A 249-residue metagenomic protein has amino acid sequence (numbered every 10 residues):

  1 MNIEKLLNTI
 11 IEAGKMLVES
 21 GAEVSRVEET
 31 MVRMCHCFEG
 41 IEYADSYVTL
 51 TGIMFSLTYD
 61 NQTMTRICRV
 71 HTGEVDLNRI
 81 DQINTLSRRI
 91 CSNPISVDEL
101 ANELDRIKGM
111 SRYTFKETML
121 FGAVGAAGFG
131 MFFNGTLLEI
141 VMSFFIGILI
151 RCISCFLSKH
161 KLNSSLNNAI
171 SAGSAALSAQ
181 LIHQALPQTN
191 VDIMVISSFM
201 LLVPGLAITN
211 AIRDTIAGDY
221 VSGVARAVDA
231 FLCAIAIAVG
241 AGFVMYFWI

Functional and structural regions predicted by a protein language model:
M1-I95: Soluble N-terminal domains of membrane-associated systems
N2, E19, E23, V75-N78 (+7 more regions): Catalytic cores of large soluble enzymes that bind and process phosphate-bearing ligands
K15, E19, H36-G40, R88 (+8 more regions): Generic secondary-structure signature for well-ordered alpha-helical cores
T72-A126, G130-E139, R226-I237, I249: Alpha-helical transmembrane segments and their cytosolic membrane-interface
E103-I107, I150-K161, A207-S222: C-terminal ends of transmembrane helices
R112-A185: Core alpha-helical transmembrane segments of integral membrane proteins
Q184-I249: Generic detector of multi-pass transmembrane helix bundles and their immediately adjacent loops in polytopic membrane
